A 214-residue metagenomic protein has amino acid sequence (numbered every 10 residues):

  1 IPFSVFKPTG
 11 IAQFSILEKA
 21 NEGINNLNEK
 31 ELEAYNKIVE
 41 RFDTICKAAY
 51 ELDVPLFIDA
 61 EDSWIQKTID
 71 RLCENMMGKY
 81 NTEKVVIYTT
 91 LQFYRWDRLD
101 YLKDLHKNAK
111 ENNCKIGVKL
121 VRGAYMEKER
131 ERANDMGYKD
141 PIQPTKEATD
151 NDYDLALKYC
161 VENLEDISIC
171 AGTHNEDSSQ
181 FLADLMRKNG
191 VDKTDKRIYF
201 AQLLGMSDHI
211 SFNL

Functional and structural regions predicted by a protein language model:
I1-L214: Positively charged, amphipathic and often flexible ligand-engagement surfaces
